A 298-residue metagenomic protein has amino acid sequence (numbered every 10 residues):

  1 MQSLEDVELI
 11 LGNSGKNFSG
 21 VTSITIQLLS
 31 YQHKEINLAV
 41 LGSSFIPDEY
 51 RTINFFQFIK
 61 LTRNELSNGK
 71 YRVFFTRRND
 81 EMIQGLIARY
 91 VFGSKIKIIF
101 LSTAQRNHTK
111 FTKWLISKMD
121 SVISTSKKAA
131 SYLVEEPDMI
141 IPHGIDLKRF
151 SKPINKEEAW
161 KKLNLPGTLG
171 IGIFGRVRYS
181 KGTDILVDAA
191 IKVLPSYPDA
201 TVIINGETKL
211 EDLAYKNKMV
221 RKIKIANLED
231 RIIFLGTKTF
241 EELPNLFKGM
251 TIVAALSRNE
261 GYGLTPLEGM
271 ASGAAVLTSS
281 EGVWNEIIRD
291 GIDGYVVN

Functional and structural regions predicted by a protein language model:
S117-K156, L165-P166: Donor nucleotide-sugar binding/catalytic pocket of nucleotide-sugar-dependent glycosyltransferases
K162-K181, V187-I191, I203: Conserved donor-binding/catalytic core segment of Leloir-type glycosyltransferases
T201-V220: Glycosyltransferase donor-sugar binding loop
K216-K238: Nucleotide-activated donor-binding/catalytic signature segment of Leloir-type glycosyltransferases, i.e., the conserved
T237-K238, N245-M250: Short alpha-helical donor nucleotide-sugar binding micro-motif in glycosyltransferases
R258: Aromatic "clamp/platform" in nucleotide-sugar-dependent glycosyltransferases that forms part of the donor/acceptor
A275-T278, Y295: Short hydrophobic beta-strand element within catalytic cores of glycosyltransferases and related nucleotide-activated
D290-G291, Y295-N298: Conserved acidic donor-binding segment of nucleotide-sugar-dependent glycosyltransferases
